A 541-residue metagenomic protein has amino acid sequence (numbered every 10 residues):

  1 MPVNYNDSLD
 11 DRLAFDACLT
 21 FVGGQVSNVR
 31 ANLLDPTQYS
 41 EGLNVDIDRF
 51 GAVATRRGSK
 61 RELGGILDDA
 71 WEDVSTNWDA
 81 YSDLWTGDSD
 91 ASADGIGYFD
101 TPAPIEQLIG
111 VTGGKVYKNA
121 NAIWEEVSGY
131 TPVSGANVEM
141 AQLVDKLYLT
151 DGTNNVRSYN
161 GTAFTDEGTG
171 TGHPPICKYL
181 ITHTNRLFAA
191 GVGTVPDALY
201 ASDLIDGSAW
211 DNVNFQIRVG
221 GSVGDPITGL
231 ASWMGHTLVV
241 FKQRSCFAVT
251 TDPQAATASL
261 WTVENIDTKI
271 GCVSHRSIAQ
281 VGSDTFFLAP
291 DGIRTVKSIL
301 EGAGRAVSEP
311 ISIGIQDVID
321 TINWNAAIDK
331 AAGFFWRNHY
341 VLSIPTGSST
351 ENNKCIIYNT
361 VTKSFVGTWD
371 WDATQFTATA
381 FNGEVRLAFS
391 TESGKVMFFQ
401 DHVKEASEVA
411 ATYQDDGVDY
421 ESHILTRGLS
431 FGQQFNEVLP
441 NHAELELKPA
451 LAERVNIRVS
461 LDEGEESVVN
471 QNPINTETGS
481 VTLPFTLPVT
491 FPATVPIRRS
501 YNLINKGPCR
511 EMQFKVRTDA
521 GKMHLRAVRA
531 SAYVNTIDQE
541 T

Functional and structural regions predicted by a protein language model:
M1-E125, T131-D145, K269-D284, L288-T541: Beta-sheet repeat architectures centered on beta-propellers
I109-G110, L149, F188-G191, T237-Q243 (+4 more regions): Short beta-strand motif characteristic of blades in beta-propeller domains
V116, V156, P196-D197, C246-F247 (+2 more regions): Structural signal for beta-propeller blades
I123-E126, A163-D166, S208-V213, Q254-T262 (+3 more regions): Beta-strand initiation motifs
N137-E167: Hydrophobic or amphipathic alpha-helical targeting/insertion segments
N160-I181: Asp-box/WD-like beta-propeller blade repeats and closely related beta-sheet repeat scaffolds
L180-G207: Carboxylate/His-rich catalytic cores and anion/metal-binding grooves
L238-D267: Surface-exposed extracellular loop regions of Gram-negative outer-membrane beta-barrel proteins
